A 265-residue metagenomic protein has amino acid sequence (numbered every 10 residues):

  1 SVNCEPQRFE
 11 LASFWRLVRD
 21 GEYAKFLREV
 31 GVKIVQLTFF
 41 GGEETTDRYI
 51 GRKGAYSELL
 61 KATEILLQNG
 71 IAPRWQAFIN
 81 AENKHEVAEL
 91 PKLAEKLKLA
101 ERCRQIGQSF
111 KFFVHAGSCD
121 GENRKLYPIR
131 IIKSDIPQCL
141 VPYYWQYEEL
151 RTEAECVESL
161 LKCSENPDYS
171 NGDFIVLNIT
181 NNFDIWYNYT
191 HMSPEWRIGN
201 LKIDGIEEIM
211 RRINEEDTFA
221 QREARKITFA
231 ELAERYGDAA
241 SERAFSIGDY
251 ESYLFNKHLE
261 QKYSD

Functional and structural regions predicted by a protein language model:
S1-C4, S134-I136, G248: Alpha-helix C-terminal capping segments
S1-T38: Conserved SAM/AdoMet-binding glycine-rich loop
A12-S13, R52, N80, I209: A generic secondary-structure micro-motif detector that highlights 1-2 residue hydrophobic/ambivalent hotspots embedded
G21, T45-D47: Short, charged, surface-exposed secondary-structure boundary motifs
G21-E22, K98, Y236-G237: Short, flexible coil/linker elements and helix-boundary hinge sites characteristic of intrinsically disordered
R28, L67, E95, R211-N214: Alpha-helix boundary recognition
K33-I34, F40, R48-N181, W186 (+1 more regions): Radical SAM enzyme [4Fe-4S]-AdoMet core and its adjacent flexible, acidic and glycine-rich loops/tails across
D184-D265: Flexible mid-to-C-terminal extensions adjoining Fe-S/redox cofactors in radical SAM and related proteins
